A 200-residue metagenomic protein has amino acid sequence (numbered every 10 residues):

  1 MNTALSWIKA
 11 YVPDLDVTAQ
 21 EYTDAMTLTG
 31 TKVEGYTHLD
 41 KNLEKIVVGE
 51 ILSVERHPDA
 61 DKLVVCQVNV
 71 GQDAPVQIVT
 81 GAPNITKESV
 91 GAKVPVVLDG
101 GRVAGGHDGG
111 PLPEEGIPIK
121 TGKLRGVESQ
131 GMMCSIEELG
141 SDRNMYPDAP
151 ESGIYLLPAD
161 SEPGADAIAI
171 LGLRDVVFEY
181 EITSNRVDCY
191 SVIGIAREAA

Functional and structural regions predicted by a protein language model:
M1-A200: Phosphate-backbone binding interfaces of nucleic-acid-interacting proteins
